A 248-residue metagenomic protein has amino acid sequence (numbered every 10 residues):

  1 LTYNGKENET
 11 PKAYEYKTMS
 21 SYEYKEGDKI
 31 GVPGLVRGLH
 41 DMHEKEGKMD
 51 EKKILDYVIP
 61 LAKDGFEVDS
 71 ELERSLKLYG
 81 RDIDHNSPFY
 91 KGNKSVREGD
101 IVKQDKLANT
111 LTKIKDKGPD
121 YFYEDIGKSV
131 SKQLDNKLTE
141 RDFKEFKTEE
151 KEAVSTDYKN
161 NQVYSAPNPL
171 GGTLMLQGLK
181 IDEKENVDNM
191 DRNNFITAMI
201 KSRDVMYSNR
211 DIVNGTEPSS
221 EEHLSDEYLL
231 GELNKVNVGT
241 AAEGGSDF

Functional and structural regions predicted by a protein language model:
L1-N161, P167-L170: Noncatalytic scaffold domains of N-terminal-nucleophile
S21, D182-E185: Short, low-complexity, polar/charged sequence segments that are solvent-exposed and flexible
K151-A153, M175, G244-F248: Short glycine-rich loop/turn motifs
L170-L174, K184, D188: Extended, domain-scale alpha-helical bundle/helix-rich regions
V187-F248: Internal maturation/activation junctions in enzymes
